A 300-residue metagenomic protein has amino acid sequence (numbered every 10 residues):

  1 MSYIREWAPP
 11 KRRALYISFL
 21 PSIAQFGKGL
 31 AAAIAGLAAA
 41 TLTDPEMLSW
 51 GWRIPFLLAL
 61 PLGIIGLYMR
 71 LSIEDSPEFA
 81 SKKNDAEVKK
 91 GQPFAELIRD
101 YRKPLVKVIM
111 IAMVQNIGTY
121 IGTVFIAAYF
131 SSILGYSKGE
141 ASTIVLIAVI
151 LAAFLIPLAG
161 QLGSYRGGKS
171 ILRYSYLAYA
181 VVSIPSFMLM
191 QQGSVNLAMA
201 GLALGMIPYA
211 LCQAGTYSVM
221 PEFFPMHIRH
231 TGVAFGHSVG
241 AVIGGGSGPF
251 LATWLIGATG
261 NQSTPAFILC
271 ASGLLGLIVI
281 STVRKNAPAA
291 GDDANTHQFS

Functional and structural regions predicted by a protein language model:
A14-A39, L62, H237-G248: Glycine-rich segments within core transmembrane alpha-helices of 12-TM secondary carriers
A24-R70: Helix-loop-helix hairpin linking two adjacent transmembrane segments in secondary transporters
G66-I73, C270-S300: Multi-pass alpha-helical transporter architecture, strongest for 12-TM Major Facilitator/SLC carriers used
R102-V149, G245-G248: Extracytoplasmic gate region of multi-pass secondary transporters
L155-G168: Helix-to-loop junctions at the C-terminal end of transmembrane segments in multipass secondary transporters
Y165-L177: Cytoplasmic membrane-interface "Motif A"-like loop-to-helix N-cap segments of 12-TM Major Facilitator Superfamily
A178-Q192: C-terminal ends and interior cores of transmembrane alpha-helices in multi-pass membrane transporters/permeases
H227-A258: A late C-terminal transmembrane helix in Major Facilitator Superfamily
